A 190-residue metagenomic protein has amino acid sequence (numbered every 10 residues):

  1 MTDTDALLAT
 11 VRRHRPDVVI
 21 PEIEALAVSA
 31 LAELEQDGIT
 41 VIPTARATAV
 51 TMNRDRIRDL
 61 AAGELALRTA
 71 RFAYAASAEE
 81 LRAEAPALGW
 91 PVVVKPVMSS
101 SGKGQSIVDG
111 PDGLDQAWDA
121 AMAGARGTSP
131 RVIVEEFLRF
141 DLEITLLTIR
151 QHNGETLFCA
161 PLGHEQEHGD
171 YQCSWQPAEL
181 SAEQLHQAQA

Functional and structural regions predicted by a protein language model:
M1-A87, S100: Conserved N-proximal alpha/beta basic substrate-recognition cap immediately N-terminal to, or forming the N-lobe
P16, D37, L88-W90, G102-K103 (+3 more regions): Short coil/turn connectors at secondary-structure junctions
V28-A32, K103-Q105, I144-L146: Short glycine-/acidic-enriched loop or helix-start segments at secondary-structure transitions that form or flank
R71, P91-V93, P130-E135: A short linear hydrophobic-aromatic micro-motif
F72, G104-V108: Short cationic amphipathic helices and targeting signals
V92-V94, M98-K103, H168-W175: Helix-loop-beta segment of a Rossmann-like dinucleotide-binding subdomain
V108-A190: Internal nucleotide-binding/catalytic subdomain
